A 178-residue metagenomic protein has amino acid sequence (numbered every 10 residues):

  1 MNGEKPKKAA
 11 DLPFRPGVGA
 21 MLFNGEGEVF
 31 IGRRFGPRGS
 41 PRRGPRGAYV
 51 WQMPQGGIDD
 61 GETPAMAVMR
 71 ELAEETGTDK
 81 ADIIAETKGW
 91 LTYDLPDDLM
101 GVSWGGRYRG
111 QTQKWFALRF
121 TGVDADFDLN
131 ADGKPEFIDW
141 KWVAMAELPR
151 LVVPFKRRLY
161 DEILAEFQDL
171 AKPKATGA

Functional and structural regions predicted by a protein language model:
M1-N2, T121: Short, positively charged
N2-M53: N-terminal strand-loop-strand
E4-K7, K88, F116, R158 (+1 more regions): Residue-level detector of intrinsically disordered/flexible regions characterized by low predicted structural confidence
P16, R34-F35, G56, W115 (+1 more regions): Hydrophobic alpha-helical segments, especially transmembrane helices and their immediate juxtamembrane helical caps
G36-P37, P45-R46, D98-L99, D132 (+1 more regions): Short, glycine/charged-enriched secondary-structure capping and boundary segments
P37, L95-L99, D139-W140, L164 (+1 more regions): Short amphipathic alpha-helical patches
G57-P154: Unchanged
M145-A178: Charged phosphate-binding loop/patch that engages nucleotide di/tri-phosphates or the phosphate backbone of nucleic
